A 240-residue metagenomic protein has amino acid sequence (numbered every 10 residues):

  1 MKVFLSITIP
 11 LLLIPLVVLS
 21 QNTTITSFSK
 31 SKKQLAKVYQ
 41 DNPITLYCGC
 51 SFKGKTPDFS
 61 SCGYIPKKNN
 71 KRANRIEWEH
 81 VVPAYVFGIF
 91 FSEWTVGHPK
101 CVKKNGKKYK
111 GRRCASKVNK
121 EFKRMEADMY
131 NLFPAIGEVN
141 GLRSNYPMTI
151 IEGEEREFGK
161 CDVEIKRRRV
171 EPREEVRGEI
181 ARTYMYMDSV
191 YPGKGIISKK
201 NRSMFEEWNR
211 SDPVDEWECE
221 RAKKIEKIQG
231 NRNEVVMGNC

Functional and structural regions predicted by a protein language model:
M1-I7: Positively charged n-region of N-terminal signal peptides that target proteins for export
I7-T8, V18: Cleavable N-terminal signal peptides
I9, T56, V86-F90: Residues in flexible loops and secondary-structure boundaries
Q21-E77, M204-E207, W217-E218: Aromatic-lined ligand-binding clefts that engage carbohydrates, nucleic acids, or primary amines
P66-C240: Domain-level detector of nuclease and nuclease-like folds in predominantly extracellular/periplasmic contexts
